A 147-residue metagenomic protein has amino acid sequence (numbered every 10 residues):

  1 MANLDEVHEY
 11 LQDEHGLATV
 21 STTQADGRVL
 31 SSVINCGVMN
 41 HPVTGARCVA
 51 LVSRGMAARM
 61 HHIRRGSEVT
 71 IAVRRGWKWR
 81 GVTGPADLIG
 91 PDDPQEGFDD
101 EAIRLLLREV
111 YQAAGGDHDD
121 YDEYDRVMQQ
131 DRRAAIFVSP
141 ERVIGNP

Functional and structural regions predicted by a protein language model:
M1-T19: Short, basic/aromatic recognition patches
A2, W77-P147: Charged, gly/pro-rich active-site loop segments
N3-V7, R59, L106: Hydrophobic alpha-helical segments typical of transmembrane helices and their membrane-interface/capping positions
Y10-L11, H62-I63, V110, V138: A generic structural signal for nonpolar/aromatic side chains embedded in well-ordered alpha-helices
D13-E14, R65-G66, Q130-R132: Structured helix-beta-strand junction loops
H15-G55, H61, V69-V73, G81-P85: Short beta-strand segments
L51-V52, H61-R64, R126-M128, P147: Short histidine-centered beta-strand/loop micro-motifs that create catalytic or ligand/metal-coordination sites
R54-A57, R64-V69, Q112-Y124: Short acidic (Asp/Glu) patches
